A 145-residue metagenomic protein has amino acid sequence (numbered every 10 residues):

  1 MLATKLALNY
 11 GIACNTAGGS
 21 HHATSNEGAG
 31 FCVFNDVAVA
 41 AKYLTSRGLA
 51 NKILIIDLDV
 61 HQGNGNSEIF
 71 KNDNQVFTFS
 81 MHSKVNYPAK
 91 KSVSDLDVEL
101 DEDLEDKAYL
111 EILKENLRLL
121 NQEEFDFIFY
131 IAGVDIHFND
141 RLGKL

Functional and structural regions predicted by a protein language model:
M1-L145: A general "terminal functional-core" signal
